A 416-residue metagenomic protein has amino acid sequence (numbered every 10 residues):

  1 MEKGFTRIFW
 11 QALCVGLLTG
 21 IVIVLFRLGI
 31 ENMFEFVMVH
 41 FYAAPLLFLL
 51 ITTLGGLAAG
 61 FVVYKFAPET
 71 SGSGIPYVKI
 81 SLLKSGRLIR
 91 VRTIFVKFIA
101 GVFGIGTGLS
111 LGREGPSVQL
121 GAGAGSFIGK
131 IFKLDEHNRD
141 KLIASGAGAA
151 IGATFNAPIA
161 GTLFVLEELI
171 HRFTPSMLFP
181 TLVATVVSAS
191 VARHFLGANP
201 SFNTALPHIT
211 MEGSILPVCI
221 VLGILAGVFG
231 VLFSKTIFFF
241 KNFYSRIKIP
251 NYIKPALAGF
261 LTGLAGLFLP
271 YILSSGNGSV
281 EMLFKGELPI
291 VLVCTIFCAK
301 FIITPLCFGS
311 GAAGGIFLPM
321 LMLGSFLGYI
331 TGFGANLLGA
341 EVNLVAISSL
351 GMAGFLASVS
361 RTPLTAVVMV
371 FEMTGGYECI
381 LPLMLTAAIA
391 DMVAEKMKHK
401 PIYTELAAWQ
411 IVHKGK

Functional and structural regions predicted by a protein language model:
M1-K416: Alpha-helical transmembrane segments and immediately membrane-proximal extracytoplasmic
